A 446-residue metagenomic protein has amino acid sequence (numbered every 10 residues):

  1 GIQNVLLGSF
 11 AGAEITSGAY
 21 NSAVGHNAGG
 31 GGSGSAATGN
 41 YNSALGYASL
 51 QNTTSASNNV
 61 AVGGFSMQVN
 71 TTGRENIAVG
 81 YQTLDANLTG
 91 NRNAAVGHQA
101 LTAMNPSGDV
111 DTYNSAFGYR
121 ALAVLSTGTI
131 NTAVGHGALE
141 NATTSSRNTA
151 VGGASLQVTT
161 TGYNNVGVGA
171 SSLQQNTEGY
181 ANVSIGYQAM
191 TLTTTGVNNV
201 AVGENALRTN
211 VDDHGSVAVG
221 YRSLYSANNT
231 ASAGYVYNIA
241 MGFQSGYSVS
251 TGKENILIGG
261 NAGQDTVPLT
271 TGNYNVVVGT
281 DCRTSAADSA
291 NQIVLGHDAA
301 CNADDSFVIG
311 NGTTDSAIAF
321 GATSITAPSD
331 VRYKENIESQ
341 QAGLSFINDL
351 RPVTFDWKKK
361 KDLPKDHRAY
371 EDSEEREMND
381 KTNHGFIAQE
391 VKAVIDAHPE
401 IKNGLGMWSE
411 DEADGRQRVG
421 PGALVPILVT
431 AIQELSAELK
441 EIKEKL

Functional and structural regions predicted by a protein language model:
G1-S329: Glycine- and small/polar-enriched repetitive beta-structure motifs of secreted/surface proteins
P328-L446: Intramolecular chaperone/auto-protease modules of tailspike-like proteins
